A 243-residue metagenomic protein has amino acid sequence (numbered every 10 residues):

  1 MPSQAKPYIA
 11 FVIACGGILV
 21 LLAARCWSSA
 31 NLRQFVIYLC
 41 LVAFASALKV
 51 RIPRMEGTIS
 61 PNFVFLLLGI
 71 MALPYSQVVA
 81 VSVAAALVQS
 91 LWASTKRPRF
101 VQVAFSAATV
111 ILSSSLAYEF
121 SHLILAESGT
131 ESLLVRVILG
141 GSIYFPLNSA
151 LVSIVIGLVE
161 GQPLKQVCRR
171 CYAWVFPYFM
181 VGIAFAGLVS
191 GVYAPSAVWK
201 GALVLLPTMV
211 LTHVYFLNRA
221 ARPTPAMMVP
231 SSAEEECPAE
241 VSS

Functional and structural regions predicted by a protein language model:
M1-T58, V64-R170, W174-L217: Short helix-perturbing small/polar motifs within transmembrane alpha-helices
Q162-V167, R219-S243: Membrane-proximal helical linkers
